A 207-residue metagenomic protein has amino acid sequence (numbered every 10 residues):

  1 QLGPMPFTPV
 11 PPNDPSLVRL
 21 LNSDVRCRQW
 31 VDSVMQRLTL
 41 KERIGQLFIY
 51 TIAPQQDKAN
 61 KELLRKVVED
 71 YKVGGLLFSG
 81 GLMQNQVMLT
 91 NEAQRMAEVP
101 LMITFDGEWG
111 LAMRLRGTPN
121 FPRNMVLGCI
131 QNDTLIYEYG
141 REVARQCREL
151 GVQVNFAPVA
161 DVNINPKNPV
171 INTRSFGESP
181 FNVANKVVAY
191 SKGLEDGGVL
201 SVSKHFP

Functional and structural regions predicted by a protein language model:
Q1-P15: Bacterial Sec-dependent N-terminal signal peptides
S23-Q56: Mature N-terminal segment immediately following signal peptide/propeptide cleavage in secreted/periplasmic
A53-K61, R65-K186, S203-P207: Enzymes and membrane/adaptor proteins characterized by extended Gly/Ser/Thr/Asp/Glu-rich, aromatic-dotted
G193-H205: Phosphate/pyrophosphate-binding betaalpha-module
